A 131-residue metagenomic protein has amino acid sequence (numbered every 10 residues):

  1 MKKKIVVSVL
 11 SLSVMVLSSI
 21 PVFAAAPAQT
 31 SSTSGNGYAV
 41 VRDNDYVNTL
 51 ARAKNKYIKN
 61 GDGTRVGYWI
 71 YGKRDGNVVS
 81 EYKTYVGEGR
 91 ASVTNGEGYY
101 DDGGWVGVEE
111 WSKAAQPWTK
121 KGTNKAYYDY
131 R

Functional and structural regions predicted by a protein language model:
M1-G61: N-terminal prepro-regions of secreted/extracellular proteins
G37-R131: Mature secreted bioactive peptide module from preproproteins
